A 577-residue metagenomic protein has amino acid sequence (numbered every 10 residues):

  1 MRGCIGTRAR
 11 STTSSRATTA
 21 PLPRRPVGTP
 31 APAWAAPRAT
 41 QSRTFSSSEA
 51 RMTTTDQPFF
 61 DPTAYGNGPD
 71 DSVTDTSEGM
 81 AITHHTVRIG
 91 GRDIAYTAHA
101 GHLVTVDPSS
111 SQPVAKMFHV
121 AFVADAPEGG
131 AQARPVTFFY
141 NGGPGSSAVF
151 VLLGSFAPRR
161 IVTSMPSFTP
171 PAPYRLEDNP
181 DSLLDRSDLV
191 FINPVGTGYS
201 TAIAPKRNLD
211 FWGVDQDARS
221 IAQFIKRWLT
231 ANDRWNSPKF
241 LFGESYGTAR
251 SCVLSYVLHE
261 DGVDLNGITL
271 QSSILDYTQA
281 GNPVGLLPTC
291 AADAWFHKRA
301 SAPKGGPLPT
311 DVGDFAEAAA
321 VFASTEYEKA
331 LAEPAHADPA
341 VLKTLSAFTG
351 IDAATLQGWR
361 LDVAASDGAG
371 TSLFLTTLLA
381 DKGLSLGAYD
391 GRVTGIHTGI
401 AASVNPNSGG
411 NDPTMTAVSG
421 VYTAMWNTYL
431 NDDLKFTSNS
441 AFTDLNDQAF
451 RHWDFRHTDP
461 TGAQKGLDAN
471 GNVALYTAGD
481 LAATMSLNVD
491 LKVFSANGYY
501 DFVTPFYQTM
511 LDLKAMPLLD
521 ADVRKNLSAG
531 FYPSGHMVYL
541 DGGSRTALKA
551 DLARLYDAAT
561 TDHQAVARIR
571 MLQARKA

Functional and structural regions predicted by a protein language model:
M1-E49: Extracellular protease catalytic domains of secreted zymogens
T55-G68, S111-D210, K514: N-terminal cap/lid subdomain of alpha/beta-hydrolase-fold enzymes
P158-V162, Y256-A353: A catalytic-pocket lid/entrance helix-loop region that shapes and gates access to the active site across common
L184-S187, P194, F211-L229: Alpha/beta-hydrolase active-site loop
D233-Y246: Alpha/beta-hydrolase fold nucleophile elbow
H336-V503: Alpha/beta-hydrolase fold catalytic core
L491, P505-A515: Short alpha-helix in the alpha/beta-hydrolase fold that links the catalytic acid
P533-R545: Catalytic histidine-centered segment of alpha/beta-hydrolase-like enzymes
